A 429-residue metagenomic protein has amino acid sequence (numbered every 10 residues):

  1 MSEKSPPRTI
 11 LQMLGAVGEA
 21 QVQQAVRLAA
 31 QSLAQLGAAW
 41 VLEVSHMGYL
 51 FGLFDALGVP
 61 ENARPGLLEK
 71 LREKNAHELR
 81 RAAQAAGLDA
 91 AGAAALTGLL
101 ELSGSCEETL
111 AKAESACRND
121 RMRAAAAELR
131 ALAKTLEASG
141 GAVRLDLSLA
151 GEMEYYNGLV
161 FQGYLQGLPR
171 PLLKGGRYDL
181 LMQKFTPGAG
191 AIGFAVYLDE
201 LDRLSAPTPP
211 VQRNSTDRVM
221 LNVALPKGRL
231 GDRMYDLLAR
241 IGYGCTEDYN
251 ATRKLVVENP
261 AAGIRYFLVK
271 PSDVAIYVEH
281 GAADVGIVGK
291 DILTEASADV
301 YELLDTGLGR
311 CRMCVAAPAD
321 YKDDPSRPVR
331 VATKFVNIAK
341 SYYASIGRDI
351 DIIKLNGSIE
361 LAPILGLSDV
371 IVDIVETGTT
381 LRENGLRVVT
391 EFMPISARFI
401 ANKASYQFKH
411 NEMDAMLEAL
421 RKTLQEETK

Functional and structural regions predicted by a protein language model:
M1-A38, A82-T216: Positively charged, Gly/Ser-enriched RNA/tRNA-binding surfaces
S5-T9, S45-G52: Short, conserved phosphate-binding/catalytic loop or strand-edge motifs used in phosphoryl-/nucleotidyl-transfer
P6-I10, A39-V41, G158-V160, A191-G193 (+5 more regions): Broad gene-expression machinery/nucleic-acid interaction feature
L11-A20, A39-V41, G66-K70, A116-R123 (+3 more regions): Flexible, glycine/proline-enriched loop segments at strand-loop-helix junctions that form or flank small-ligand binding
L14, L28-A39, A56-P60, K70 (+6 more regions): Mid-sequence acidic-hydrophobic segments that form the walls of catalytic/ligand-binding cavities or oligomerization
L42, L145-L147, L268, I352: A structural preference for short, hydrophobic beta-strand core positions in alpha/beta folds
L50-G141, E376, G385-R387, K409-T428: Long, charged alpha-helical interface segments
T216-K429: Domain-level signature for soluble enzymes in the chorismate/prephenate branch of the shikimate pathway
